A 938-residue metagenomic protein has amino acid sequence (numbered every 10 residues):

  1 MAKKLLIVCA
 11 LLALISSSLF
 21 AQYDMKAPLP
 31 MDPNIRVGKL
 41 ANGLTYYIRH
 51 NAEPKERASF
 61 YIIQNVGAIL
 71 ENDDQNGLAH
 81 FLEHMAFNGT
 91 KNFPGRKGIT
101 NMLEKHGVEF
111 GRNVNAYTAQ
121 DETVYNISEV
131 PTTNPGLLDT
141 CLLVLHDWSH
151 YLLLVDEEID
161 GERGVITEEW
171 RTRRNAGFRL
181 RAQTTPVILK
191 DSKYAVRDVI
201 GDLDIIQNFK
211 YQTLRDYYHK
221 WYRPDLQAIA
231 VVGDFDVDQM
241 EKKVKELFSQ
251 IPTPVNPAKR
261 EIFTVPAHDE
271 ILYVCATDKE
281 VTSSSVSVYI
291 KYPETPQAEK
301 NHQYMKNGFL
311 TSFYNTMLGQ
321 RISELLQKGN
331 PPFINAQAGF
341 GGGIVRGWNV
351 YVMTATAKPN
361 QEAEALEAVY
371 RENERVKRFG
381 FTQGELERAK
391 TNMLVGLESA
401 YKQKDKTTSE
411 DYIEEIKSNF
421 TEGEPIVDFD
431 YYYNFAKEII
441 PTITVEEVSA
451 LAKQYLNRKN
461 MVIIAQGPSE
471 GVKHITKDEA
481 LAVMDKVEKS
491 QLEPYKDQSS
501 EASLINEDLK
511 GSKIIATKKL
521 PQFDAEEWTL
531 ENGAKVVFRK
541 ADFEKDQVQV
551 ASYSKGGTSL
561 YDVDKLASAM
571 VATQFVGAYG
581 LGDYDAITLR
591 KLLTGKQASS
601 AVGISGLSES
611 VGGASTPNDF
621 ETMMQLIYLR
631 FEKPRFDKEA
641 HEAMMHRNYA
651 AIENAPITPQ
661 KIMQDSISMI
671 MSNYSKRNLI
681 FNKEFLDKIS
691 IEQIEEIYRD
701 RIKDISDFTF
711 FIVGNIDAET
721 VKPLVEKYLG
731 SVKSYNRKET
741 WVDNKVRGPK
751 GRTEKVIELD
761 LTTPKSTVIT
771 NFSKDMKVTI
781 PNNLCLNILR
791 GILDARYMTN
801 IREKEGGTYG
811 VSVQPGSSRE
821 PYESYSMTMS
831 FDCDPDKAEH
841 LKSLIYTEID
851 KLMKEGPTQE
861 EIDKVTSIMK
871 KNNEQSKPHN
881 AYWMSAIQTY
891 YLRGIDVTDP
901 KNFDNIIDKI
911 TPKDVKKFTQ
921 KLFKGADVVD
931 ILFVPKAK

Functional and structural regions predicted by a protein language model:
M1-I7: Bacterial N-terminal signal peptides that target proteins for export
V8-S17: Bacterial N-terminal signal peptides
A21-I48, D236-F309, Y314-S323, Q327-P331 (+9 more regions): Proteolytic maturation boundary segments
Y47-R49, P54-E71, L78-A79, R96-D147 (+16 more regions): M16 family metallopeptidases and their MPP-like homologs
L78-A86, Y314, A572: Active-site His/Glu-centered metal-binding helix of metallohydrolases
N115-Y117, Y218-W221, A276-D278, G342-V345 (+7 more regions): Replace "in large, NTP-powered and nucleic-acid-processing enzymes" with "in large, NTP-powered factors and other
E158-L226, V231-V244, T253-N256, E261-I262 (+2 more regions): Hydrophobic, small-residue-rich alpha-helical packing segments that form membrane-like cores
I205-K245, I680, L686-Y728: Internal metal/ion-chelating core segments
